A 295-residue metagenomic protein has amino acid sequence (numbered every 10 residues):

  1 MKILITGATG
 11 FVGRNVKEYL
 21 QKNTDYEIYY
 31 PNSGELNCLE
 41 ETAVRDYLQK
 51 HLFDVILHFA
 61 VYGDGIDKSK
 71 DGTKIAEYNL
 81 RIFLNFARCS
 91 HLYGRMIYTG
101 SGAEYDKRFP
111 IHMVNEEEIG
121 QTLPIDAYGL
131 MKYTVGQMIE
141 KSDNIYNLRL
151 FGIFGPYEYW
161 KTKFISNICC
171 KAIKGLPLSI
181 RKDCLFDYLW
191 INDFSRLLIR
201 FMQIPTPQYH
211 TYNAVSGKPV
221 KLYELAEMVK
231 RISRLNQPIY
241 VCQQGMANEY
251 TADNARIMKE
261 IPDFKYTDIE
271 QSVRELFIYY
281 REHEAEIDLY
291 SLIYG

Functional and structural regions predicted by a protein language model:
I3-Q21: N-terminal Rossmann NAD(P)H-binding glycine-rich loop of SDR-like oxidoreductase domains
T6, P31, I56-Y62, M96-G102 (+1 more regions): SDR active-site strand-loop-helix element
K17, L176-G295: C-terminal substrate-binding subdomain of Rossmann-fold SDR/epimerase-dehydratase oxidoreductases
I28-R45: Adenosine-cofactor binding site in Rossmann-like domains, unifying the SAM/SAH pocket of S-adenosylmethionine-dependent
L39, K74-I82, T122, D126 (+1 more regions): Glycine-rich NAD(P)-binding loop of the Rossmann-fold in SDR/ketoreductase-type enzymes
E41-Y78: NAD(P)H-binding glycine-rich loop region in Rossmannoid oxidoreductase-like domains and their noncatalytic homologs
L84-I125: Conserved Rossmann-fold NAD(P)-dependent oxidoreductase catalytic core, especially the SDR/UDP-sugar
I125, Y133, Q137-F186, I191-S195 (+2 more regions): NAD(P)-dependent short-chain dehydrogenase/reductase
